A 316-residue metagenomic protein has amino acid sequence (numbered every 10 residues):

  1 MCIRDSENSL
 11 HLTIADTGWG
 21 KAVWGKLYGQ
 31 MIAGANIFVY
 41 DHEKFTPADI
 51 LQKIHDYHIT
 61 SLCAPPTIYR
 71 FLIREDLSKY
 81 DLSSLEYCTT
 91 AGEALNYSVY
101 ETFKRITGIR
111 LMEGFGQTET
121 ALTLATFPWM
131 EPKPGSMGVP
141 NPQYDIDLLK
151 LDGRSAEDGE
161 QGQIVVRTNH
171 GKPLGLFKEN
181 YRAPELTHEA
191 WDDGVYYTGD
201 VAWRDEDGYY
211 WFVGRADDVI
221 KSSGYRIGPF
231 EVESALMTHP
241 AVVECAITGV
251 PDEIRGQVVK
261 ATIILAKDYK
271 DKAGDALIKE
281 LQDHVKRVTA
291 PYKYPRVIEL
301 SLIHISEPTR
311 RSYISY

Functional and structural regions predicted by a protein language model:
M1-S6, I303-T309, Y313-I314: Conserved small/polar residues in nucleotide/adenosyl-binding loops
R4-T60, E75: Conserved AMP-binding/adenylation subdomain of ANL enzymes
D16, G92, G116, G138 (+2 more regions): Active-site glycine-centered loops adjacent to acidic/histidine catalytic or metal-binding residues that shape
Y28, I32-A35, I59-A64, I73-K133 (+2 more regions): Gly/Ser/Thr-rich phosphate-binding loop
L62, L186, V201-K293, R310: AMP-binding/adenylate-forming catalytic core of the ANL superfamily
S84, G108, Q143, A241-E244 (+2 more regions): Glycine-centered tight turns that cap/initiate beta-strands
Q143, R154-E189, I227: Conserved ATP/PPi-binding loop(s) of AMP-dependent carboxylate-activating enzymes
D147-R167, E206-D207, K270-I278: Conserved beta-loop-beta connector loops within the AMP-binding
